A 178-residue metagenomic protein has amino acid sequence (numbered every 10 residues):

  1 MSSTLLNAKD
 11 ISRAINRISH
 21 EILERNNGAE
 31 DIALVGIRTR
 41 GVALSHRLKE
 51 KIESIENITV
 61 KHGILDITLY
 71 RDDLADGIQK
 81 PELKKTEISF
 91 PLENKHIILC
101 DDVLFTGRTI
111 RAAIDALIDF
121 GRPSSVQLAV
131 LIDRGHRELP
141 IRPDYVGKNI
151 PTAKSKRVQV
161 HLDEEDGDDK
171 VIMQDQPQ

Functional and structural regions predicted by a protein language model:
M1-Q178: PRPP-associated nucleotide enzymes
